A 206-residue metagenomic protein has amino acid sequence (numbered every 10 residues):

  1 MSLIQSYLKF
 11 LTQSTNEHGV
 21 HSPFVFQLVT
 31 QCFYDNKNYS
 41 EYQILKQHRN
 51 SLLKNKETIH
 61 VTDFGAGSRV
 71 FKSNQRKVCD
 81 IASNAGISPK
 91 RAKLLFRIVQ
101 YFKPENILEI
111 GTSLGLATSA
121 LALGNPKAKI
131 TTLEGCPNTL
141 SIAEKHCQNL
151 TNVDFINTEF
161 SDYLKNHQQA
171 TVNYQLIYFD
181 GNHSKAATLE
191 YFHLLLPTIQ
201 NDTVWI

Functional and structural regions predicted by a protein language model:
M1-L176, H183-Q200: A short alpha-helical cap/connector motif
D202-I206: Conserved beta-strand signature within the Rossmann-like core of class I S-adenosyl-L-methionine
